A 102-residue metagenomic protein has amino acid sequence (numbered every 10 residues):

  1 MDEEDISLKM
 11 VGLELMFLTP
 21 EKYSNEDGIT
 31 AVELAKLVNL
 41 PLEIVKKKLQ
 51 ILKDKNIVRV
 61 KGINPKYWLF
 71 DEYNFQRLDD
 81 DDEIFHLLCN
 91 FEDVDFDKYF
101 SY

Functional and structural regions predicted by a protein language model:
E3-L13, T30, I63-H86: Short, cationic-aromatic polyanion-contact patches
I6, N39-K53: Short amphipathic alpha-helical interaction segments
I6-V32, K36: Short amphipathic alpha-helical interface segments
L15, E33-K36, L49, K61 (+2 more regions): N-terminal regions of proteins, emphasizing targeting and processing segments when present
K53-N64: A short, conserved structural fragment
D80-Y102: Amphipathic alpha-helical dimerization/coiled-coil segments that flank or bridge DNA-binding/regulatory modules
